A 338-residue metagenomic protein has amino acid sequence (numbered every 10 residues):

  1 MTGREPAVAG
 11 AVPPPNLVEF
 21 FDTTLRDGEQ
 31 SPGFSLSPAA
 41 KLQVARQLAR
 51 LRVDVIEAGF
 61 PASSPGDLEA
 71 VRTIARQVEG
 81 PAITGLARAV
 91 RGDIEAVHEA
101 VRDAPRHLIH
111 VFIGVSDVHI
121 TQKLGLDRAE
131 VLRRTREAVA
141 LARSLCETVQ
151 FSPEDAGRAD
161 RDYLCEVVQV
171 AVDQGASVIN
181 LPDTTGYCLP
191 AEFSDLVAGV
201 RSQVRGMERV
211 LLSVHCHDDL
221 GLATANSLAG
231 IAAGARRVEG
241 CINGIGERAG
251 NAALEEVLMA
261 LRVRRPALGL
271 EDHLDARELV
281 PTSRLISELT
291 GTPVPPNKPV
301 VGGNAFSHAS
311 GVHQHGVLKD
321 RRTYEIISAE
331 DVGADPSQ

Functional and structural regions predicted by a protein language model:
T2-V18, D22-T24, M259, R265-Q338: A mid-to-C-terminal "edge-of-domain" accessory segment
V18-F20, D27-V55, S63, L68-Q77 (+2 more regions): Alpha/beta enzyme core
F34, F60-S64, I83, A87 (+6 more regions): Hydrophobic alpha-helical scaffolding
A49-V53, Q77, A235-G240, L258-P266 (+1 more regions): Short acidic (Asp/Glu) and glycine-rich catalytic loops that position anionic groups and cofactors
V53-P61, T84, R237-V238: Divalent metal-dependent hydrolysis catalytic cores, especially in the metallo-beta-lactamase
V71-I74, G246-D275: C-terminal helical cap(s) of enzyme catalytic domains, especially alpha/beta-barrels
Q77-I83: Short, structured active-site "lid" loops
S213-I242: Small-aliphatic-rich amphipathic alpha-helix that forms the alpha element of a beta-alpha
